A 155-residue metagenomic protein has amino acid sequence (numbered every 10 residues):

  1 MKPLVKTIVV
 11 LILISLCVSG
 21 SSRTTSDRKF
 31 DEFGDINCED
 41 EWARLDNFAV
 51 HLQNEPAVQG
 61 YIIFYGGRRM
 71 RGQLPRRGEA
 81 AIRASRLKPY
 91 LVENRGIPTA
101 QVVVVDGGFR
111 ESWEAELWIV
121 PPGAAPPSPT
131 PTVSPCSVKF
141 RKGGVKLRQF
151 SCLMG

Functional and structural regions predicted by a protein language model:
M1-V9: Bacterial N-terminal signal peptides that target proteins for export
K6, V50, P122: Residue-level marker of positions within ordered structural domains that often coincide with functionally constrained
L11-S21: Hydrophobic h-region of N-terminal signal peptides that target proteins for export in Gram-negative bacteria
S21-R23, H51, R95-G96: Non-catalytic substrate-recognition and accessory regions of acyl/acetyltransferase enzymes
S22-A43: Short N-terminal segments immediately surrounding and downstream of signal-peptide cleavage
D31-N37, N54-I63, R68-L74, A81-G155: Periplasmic OmpA/Pal-like peptidoglycan-binding modules at the C-termini of bacterial envelope proteins
W42, D46-A49, A84-K88: Extracytoplasmic/secreted envelope proteins and their assembly/folding machinery, especially bacterial periplasmic
